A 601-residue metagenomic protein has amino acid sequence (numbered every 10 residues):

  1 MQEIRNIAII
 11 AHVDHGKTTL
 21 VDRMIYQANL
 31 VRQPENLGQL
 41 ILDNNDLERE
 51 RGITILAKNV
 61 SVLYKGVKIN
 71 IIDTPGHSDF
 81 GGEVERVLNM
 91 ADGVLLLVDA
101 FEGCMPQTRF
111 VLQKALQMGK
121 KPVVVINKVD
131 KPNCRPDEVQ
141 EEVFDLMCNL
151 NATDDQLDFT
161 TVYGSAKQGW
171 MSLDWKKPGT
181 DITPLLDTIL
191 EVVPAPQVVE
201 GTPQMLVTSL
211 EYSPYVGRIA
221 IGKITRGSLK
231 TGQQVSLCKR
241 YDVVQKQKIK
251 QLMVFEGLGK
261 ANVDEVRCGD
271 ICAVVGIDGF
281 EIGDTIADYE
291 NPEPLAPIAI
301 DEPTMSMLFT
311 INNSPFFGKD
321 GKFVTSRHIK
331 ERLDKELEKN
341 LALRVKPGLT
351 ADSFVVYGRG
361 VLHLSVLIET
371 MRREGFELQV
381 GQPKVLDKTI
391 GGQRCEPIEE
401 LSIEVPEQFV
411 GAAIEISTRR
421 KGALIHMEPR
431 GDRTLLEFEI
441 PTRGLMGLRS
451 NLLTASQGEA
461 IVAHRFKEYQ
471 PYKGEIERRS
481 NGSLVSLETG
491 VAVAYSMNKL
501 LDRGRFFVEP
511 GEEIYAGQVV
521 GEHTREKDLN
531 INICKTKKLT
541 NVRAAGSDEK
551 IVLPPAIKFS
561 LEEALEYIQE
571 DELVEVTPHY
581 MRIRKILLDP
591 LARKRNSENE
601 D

Functional and structural regions predicted by a protein language model:
M1-V98, E102, E142, L210-S213: P-loop NTPase switch module centered on the Walker A-proximal segment
A8-I9, I126-N133, D174-K177, V207-S209 (+2 more regions): Conserved short loop/turn motifs at secondary-structure junctions
Q33, M105-P106, K131-D137, G169-D174 (+5 more regions): Switch/connector loops and helix/strand junctions flanking conserved nucleotide-binding motifs in nucleotide-processing
G103-G119, Q140: Amphipathic helical hotspot of TIR/SEFIR-family domains
K121, K131-E191: Canonical P-loop GTPase G-domain recognition
Q140, T160, P184-E191, A220-D601: Accessory interaction regions appended to the cores of large information-processing enzymes
P194-A195, L206-P214, G391: Short boundary/loop segments of OB/S1/cold-shock single-stranded nucleic-acid-binding domains
G201, Y212-G217: A contiguous, basic/glycine-rich beta-loop/short-helix subdomain that forms a polymer-engagement track
